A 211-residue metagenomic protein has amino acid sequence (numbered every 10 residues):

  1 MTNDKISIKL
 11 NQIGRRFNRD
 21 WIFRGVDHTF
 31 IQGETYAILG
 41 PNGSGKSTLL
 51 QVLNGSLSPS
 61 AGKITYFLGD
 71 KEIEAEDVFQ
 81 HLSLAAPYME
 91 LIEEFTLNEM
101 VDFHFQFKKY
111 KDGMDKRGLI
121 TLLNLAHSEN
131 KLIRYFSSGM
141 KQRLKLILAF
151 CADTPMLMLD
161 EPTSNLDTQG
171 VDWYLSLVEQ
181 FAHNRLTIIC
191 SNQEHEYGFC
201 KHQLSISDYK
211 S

Functional and structural regions predicted by a protein language model:
I8, F23-G25: Conserved structural motif at the start of ABC-family nucleotide-binding domains
L39-P41: The feature captures the beta-strand-to-loop junction immediately N-terminal to the Walker
N54: Helix-to-loop junction immediately C-terminal to a conserved catalytic motif
G62-I73, D77-V78: Conserved ABC transporter NBD signature motif
Y88, E93-K109: Q-loop/switch helix immediately C-terminal to the Walker
G113-E129: Conserved ABC ATPase "signature" region
L146: Hydrophobic anchor residue at the start of the ABC signature
D160, D167: ABC-family nucleotide-binding domains
